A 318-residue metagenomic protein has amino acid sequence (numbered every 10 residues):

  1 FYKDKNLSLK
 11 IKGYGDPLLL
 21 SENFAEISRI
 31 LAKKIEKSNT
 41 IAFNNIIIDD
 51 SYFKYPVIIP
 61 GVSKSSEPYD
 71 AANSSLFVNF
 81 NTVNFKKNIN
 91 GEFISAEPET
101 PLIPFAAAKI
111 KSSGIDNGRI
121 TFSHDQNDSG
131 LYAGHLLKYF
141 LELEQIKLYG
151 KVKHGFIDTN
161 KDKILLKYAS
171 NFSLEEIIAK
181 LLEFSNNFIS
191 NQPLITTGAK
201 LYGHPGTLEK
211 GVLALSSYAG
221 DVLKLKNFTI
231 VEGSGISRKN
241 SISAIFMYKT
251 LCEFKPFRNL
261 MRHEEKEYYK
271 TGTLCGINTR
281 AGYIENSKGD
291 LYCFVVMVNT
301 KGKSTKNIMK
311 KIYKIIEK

Functional and structural regions predicted by a protein language model:
F1-L225: Conserved serine DD-peptidase/penicillin-binding transpeptidase domain and beta-lactam-recognizing active-site
K226-K318: C-terminal soluble interaction/assembly domains
